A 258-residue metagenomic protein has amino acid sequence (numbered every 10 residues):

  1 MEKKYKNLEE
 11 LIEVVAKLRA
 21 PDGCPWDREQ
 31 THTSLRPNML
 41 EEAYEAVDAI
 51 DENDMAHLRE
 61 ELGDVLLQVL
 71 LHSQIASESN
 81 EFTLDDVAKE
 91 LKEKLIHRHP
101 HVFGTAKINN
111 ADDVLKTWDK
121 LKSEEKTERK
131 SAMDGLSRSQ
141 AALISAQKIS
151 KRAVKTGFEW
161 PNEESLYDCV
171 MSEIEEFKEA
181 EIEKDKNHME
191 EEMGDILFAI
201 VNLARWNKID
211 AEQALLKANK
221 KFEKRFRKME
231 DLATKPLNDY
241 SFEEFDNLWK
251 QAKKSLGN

Functional and structural regions predicted by a protein language model:
M1-E61, L67-M193, L197-N258: Flexible "arm" and connector segments at domain edges
